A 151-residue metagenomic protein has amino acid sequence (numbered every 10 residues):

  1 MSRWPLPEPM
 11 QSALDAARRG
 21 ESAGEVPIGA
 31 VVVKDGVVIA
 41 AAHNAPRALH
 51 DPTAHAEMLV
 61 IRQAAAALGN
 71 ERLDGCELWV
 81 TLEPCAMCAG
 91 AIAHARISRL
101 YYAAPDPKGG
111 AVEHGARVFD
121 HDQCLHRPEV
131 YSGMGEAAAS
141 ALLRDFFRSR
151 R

Functional and structural regions predicted by a protein language model:
M1-G20, P84-R151: Zinc-dependent deaminase
S2, P46-R47: A short, polar/acidic, helix/strand-boundary loop motif
A13, A17-G20, A30, A40 (+2 more regions): Small-residue (primarily alanine) positions within well-ordered alpha-helices, especially packing/interaction faces
G24-I28, D74: Short, basic and Ser/Thr-rich N-terminal targeting/leader segments
I28-G36: Short beta-strand scaffold segments in enzyme catalytic cores
I39-P46: Short beta->alpha transition motifs characteristic of CBS
A48-M58: A short, polar/charged loop-to-alpha-helix boundary motif
N70-L82: Immediate flanking context of iron-sulfur cluster ligation sites
